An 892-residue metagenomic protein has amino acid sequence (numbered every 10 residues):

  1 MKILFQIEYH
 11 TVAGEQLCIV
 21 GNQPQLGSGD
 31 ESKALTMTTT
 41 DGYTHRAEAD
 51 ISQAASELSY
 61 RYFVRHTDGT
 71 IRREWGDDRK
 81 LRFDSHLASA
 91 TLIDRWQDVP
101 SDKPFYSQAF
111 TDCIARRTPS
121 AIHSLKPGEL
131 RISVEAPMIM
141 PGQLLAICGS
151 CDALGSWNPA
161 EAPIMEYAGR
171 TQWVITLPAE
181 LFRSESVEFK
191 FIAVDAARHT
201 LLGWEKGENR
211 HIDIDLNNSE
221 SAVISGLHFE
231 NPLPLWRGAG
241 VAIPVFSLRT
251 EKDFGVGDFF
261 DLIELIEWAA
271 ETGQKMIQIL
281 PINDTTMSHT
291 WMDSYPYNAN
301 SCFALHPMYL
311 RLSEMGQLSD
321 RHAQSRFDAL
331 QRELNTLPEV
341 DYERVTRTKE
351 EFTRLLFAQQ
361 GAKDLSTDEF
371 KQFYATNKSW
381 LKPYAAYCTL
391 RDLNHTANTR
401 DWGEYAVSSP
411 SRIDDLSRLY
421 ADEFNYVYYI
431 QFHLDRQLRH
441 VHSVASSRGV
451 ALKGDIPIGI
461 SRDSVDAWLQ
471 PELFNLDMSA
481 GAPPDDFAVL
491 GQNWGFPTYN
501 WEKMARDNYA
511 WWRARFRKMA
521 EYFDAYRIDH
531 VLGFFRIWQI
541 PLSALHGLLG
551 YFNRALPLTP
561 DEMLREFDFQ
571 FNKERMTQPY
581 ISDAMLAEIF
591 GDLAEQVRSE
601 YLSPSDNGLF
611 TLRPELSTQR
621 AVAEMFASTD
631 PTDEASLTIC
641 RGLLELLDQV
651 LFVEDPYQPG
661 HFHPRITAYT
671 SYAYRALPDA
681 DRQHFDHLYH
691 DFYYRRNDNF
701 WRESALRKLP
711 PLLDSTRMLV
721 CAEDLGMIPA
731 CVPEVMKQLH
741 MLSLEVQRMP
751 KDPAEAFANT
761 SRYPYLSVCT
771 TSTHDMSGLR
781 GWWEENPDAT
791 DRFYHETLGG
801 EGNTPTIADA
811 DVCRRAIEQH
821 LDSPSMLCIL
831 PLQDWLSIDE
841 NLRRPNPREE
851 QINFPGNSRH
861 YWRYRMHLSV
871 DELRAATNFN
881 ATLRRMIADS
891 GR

Functional and structural regions predicted by a protein language model:
K2-E8, E129-E135: A short, amphipathic beta-strand motif
H10-A55, R65-H86, M138-S186, V194-N217 (+1 more regions): Aromatic-rich carbohydrate-binding modules that target alpha-glucans
D68, S89, I164-E166, A197 (+4 more regions): Intrinsically disordered, low-complexity regions enriched in Ser/Pro/Gly/Gln/His and often acidic
L92-P100: Boundary detector for helix-to-coil junctions that initiate low-complexity/charged tails
Y106-R131, P178-L181, S186, H211-R892: Catalytic cores of glycan-processing enzymes that make or break glycosidic bonds
